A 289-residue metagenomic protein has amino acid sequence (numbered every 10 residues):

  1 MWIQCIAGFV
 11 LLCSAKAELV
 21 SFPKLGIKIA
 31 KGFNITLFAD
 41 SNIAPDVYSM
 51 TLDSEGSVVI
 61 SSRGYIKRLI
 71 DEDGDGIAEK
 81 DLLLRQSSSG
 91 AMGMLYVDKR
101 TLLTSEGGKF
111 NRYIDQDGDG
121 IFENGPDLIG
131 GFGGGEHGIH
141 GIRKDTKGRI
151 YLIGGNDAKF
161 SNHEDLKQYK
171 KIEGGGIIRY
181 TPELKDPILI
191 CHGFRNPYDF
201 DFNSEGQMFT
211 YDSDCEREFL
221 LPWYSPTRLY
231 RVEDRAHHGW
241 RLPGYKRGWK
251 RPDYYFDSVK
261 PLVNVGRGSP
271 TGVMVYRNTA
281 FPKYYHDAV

Functional and structural regions predicted by a protein language model:
W2-L12: Bacterial N-terminal signal peptides
A17-V289: Beta-propeller domains with acidic blade repeats across secreted/periplasmic ectodomains and cytosolic WD/CNH propellers
